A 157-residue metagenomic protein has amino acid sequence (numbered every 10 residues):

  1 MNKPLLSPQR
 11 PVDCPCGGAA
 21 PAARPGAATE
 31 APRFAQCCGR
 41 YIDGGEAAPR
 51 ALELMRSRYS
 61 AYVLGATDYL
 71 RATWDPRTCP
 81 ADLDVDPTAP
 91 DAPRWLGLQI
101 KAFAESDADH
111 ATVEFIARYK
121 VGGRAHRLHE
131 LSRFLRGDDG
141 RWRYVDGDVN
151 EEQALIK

Functional and structural regions predicted by a protein language model:
N2-K3, P8-A31: Short Cys/His-rich zinc-binding micro-motifs
A31-Y41: Cysteine-rich micro-motifs
A48, G123-A125, Q153-K157: A short, polar/proline- and glycine-enriched secondary-structure boundary/capping micro-motif
P49-V63: Short, aromatic-enriched amphipathic alpha-helices that serve as compact interaction elements
S60-D75: Short Fe-S-cluster ligation motifs
A72-I100: Short solvent-exposed beta->alpha transition segments
P90-R127: Surface-exposed, charged secondary-structure patches
H129-K157: Short beta-strand edge/turn micro-motifs at domain boundaries
